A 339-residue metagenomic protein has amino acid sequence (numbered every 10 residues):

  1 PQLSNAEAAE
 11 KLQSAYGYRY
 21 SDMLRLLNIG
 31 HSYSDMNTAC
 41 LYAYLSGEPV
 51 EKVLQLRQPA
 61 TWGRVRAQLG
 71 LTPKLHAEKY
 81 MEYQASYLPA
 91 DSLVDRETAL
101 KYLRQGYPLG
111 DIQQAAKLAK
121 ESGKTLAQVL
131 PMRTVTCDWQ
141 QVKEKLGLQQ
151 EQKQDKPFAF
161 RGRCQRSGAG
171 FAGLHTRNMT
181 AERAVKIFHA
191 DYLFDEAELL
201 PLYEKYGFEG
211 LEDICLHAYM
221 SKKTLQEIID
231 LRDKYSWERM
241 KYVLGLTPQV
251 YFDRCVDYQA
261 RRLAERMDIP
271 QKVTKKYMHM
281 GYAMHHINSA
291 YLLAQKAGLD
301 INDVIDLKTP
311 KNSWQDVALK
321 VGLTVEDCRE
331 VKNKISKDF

Functional and structural regions predicted by a protein language model:
P1-F339: General marker for long, soluble alpha-helical cores
